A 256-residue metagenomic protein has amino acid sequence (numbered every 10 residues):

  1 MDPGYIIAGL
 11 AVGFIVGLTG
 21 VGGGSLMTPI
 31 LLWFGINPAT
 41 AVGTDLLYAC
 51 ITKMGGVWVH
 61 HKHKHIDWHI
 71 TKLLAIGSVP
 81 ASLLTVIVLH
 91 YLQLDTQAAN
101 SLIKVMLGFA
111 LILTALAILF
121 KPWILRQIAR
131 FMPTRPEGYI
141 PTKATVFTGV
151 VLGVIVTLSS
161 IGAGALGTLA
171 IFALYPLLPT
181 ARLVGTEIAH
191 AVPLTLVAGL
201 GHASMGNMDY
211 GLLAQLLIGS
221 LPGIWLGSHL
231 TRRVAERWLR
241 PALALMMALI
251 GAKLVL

Functional and structural regions predicted by a protein language model:
M1-A8, L32-F34, H61-L158, S204-L256: Juxtamembrane transmembrane-helix boundary motif
G13-F14, I30, V57-W58, G153-V154 (+3 more regions): Alpha-helical transmembrane segments of multipass membrane proteins
T19-M27, S160-T168: Transmembrane helix boundary and interhelical junction motifs in multipass membrane proteins
G22-G23, M54, P80, L84 (+2 more regions): Residue positions within transmembrane alpha-helices of multi-pass solute transporters
M27-T40, L166-R182: Interfacial segments of multi-pass membrane proteins
P29, D45, V86-I87, L169 (+2 more regions): Transmembrane alpha-helix boundary and packing residues in multipass membrane permease domains and related
P38-L47, D67-L73, L177-I188: Membrane-interface alpha-helices at helix entry/exit sites of multi-pass transporters
D45-A49, E187-A191, L212-L213, L217: Short hydrophobic/aromatic, small-residue-rich stretches within specific transmembrane helices of secondary active
